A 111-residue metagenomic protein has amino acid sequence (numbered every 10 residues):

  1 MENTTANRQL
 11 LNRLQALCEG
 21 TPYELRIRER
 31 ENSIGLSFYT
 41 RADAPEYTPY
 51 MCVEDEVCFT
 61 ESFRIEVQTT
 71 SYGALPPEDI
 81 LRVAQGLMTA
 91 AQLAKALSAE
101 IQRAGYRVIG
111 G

Functional and structural regions predicted by a protein language model:
M1-G111: Positively charged, low-complexity terminal tracts and the immediately adjacent first secondary-structure elements
